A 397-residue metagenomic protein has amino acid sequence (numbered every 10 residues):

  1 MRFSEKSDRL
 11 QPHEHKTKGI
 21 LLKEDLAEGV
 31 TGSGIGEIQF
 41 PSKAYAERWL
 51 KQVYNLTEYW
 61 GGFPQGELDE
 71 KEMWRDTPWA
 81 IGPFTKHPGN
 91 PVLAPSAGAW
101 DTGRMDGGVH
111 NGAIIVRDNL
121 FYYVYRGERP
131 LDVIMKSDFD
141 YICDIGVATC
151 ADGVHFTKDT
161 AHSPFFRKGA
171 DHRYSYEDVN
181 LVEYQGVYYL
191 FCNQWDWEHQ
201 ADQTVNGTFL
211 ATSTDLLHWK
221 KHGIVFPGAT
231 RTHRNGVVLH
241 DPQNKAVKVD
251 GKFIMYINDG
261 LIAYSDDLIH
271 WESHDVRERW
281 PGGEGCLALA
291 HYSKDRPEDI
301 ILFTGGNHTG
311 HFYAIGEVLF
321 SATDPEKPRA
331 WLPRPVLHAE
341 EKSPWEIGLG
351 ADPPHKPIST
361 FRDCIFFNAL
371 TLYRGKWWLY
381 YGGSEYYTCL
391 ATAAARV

Functional and structural regions predicted by a protein language model:
M1-Y174, V182-G283, Y292-T360, L372-V397: Beta-rich carbohydrate-recognition and catalytic domains
